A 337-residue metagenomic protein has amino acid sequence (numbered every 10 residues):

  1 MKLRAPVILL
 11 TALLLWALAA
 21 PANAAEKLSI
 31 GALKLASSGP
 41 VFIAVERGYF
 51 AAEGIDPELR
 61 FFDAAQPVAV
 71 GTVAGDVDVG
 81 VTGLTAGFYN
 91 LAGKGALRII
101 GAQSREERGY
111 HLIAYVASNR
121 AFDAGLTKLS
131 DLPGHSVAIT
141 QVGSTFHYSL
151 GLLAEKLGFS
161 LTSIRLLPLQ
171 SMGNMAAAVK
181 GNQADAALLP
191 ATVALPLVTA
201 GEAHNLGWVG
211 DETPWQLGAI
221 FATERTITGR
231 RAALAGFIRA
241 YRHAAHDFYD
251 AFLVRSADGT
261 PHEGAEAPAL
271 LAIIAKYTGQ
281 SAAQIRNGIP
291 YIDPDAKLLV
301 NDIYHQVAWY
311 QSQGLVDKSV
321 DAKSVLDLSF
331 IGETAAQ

Functional and structural regions predicted by a protein language model:
M1-A5: Positively charged n-region of N-terminal signal peptides that target proteins for export
I8-L18: Bacterial N-terminal signal peptides
L18-A24: Sec/Tat signal peptide C-region and signal peptidase I cleavage site
E26-F159, R165-M172, D185-A191, W208 (+1 more regions): Short, glycine-/small- and polar/acidic-enriched structural segments that line small-molecule recognition paths
A44-R47, E53, G71, G75 (+11 more regions): Structured segments of extracytoplasmic/periplasmic soluble domains in secreted or envelope-associated proteins
R105-A114, V198-T226, R230, I238-A245 (+1 more regions): Periplasmic-binding protein-like
T228-V316: Secondary-structure end/capping motifs
I303-Q337: Conserved C-terminal helix/tail region of periplasmic/extracytoplasmic solute-binding proteins
